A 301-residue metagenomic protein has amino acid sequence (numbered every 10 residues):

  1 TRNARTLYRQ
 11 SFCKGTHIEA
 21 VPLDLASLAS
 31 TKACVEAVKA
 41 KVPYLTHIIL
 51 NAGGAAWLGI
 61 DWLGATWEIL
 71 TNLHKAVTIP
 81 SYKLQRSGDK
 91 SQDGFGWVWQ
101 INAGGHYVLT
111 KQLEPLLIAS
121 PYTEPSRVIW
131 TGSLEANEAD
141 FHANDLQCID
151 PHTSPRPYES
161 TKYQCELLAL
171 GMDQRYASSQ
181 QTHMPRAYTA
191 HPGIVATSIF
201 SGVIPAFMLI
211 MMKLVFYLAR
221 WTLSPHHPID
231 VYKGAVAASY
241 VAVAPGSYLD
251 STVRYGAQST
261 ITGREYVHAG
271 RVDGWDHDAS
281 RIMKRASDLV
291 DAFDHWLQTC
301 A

Functional and structural regions predicted by a protein language model:
T1-P22, A33, A37-K41, A55 (+2 more regions): NAD(P)H-dependent oxidoreductase Rossmann-fold/reductase module
R5-T16, I79-V98: Intrinsically disordered, low-complexity acidic Ser/Thr-rich regulatory segments
A26, W97-G105, S160, I229: Glycine-rich NAD(P)-binding loop of the Rossmann-fold in SDR/ketoreductase-type enzymes
V42, A55-G59, Q112-E124: A short helix-coil junction within the Rossmann-fold of NAD(P)-dependent oxidoreductases
Y44-L45, F95, P125: Local beta-strand N-terminus motif with an aromatic residue
T46-L50, W99: N-terminal Rossmann-like NAD(P) cofactor-binding module of classical short-chain dehydrogenase/reductase
I49-R86: Conserved NAD(P)H cofactor-binding loop of Rossmann-fold oxidoreductase domains
I101-Y122, D173-S178: Amphipathic alpha-helical dimer-interface segment in Rossmann-like NAD(P)H-dependent oxidoreductases
